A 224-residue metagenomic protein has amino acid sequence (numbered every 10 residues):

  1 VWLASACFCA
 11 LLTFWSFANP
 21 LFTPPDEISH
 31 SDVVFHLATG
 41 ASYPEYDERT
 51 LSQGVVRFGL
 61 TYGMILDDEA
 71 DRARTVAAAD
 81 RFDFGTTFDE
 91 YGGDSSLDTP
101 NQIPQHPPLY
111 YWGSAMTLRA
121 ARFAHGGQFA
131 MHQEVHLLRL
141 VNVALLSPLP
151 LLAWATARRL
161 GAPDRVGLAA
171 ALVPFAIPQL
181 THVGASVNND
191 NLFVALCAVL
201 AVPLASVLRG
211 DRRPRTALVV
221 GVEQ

Functional and structural regions predicted by a protein language model:
V1-T13: Start-transfer (signal-anchor) and selected internal transmembrane alpha helices of multi-pass inner/ER membrane
W2, F123-H132, A153-A176: Transmembrane-helix signature of polytopic, membrane-embedded enzymes that assemble or transfer cell-envelope glycans
T13-I28: Helix-to-loop transition at the C-terminal end of transmembrane segments
P25, V141-L145, A169-L172, A176 (+2 more regions): Multi-pass, polyprenyl lipid-linked donor-dependent membrane glycosyltransferases
T39-R139: Interfacial juxtamembrane loops and adjacent helix segments that form the catalytic/substrate-binding surfaces
Q133-G161, V199: Transmembrane-helix motifs of polytopic, lipid-linked glycan transferases
R158-G161, P203-G210: Structural signal for the C-terminal ends of transmembrane alpha-helices and the immediately following loop
S206-Q224: Short hydrophobic alpha-helices at membrane interfaces in multi-pass membrane enzymes
